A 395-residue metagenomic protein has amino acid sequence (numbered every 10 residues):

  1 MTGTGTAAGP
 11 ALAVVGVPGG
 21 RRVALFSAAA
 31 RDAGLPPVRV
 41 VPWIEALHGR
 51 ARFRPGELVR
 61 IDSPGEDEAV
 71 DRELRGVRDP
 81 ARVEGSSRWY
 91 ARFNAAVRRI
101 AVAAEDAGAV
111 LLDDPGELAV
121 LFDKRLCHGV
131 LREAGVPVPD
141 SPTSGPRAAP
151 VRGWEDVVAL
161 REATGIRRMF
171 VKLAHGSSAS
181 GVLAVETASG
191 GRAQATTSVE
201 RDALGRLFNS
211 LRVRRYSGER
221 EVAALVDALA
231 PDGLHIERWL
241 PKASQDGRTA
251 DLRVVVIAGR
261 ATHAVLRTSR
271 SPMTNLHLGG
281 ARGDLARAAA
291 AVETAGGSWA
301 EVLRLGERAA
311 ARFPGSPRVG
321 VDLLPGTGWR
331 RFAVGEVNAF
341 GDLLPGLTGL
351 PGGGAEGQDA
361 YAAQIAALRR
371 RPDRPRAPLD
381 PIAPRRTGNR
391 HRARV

Functional and structural regions predicted by a protein language model:
T2, A103-G233: Active-site nucleotide/adenylate-binding loops and adjacent lid/helix of ATP-dependent enzymes
A8-A13: Extreme N-terminal starter segment of soluble prokaryotic enzymes
V17-A159: Conserved N-proximal alpha/beta basic substrate-recognition cap immediately N-terminal to, or forming the N-lobe
G19-G20, H175-S178, P241-K242, A261 (+2 more regions): Short, solvent-exposed loop/turn segments at secondary-structure junctions
V77-G85, Q194-F208, H277-A288: A solvent-exposed, charged loop/short amphipathic helix patch at secondary-structure junctions
V171, V182-V185, R192-S198, A250-T268 (+1 more regions): Beta-strand scaffold of nucleotide-dependent catalytic cores
Y216-T268, P272-W329: A long amphipathic alpha-helix within ATP-dependent nucleotide-binding catalytic cores
G280-R318, P325-V395: C-terminal active-site "lid" helix and adjoining low-complexity regulatory extension at the edge of ATP-using catalytic
